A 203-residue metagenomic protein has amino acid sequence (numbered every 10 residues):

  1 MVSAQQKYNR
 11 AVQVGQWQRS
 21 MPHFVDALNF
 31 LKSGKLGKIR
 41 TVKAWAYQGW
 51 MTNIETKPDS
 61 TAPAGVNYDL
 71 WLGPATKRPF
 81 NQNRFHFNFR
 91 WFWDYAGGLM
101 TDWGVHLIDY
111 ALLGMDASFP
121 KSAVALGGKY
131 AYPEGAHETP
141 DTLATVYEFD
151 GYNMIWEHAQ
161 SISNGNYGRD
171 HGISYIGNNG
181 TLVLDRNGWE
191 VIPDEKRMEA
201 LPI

Functional and structural regions predicted by a protein language model:
M1-A11, D26-N29: Rossmann-fold NAD(P)-binding glycine/threonine-rich loop
V12-V14, L184: Hydrophobic residues in well-ordered beta-strands that form the structural core
Q13, P22, L31: Conserved FAD-binding subdomain of flavin-dependent enzymes
V14-Q16, A96-G97: Short beta-strand->loop
G15-Q18, A46: Short strand-turn motif at the edge of the Rossmann-like AdoMet-binding core
Q18-M21, A111: N-terminal Rossmann-like dinucleotide-binding module
V25-D26, K38, K43-W45, G49-G97 (+1 more regions): Contiguous beta-strand/loop segments that form the cofactor/metal-binding neighborhood of enzyme cores
G34: Conserved G/P- and acidic residue-centered "switch" motifs that form tight phosphate/ATP-binding loops in soluble
